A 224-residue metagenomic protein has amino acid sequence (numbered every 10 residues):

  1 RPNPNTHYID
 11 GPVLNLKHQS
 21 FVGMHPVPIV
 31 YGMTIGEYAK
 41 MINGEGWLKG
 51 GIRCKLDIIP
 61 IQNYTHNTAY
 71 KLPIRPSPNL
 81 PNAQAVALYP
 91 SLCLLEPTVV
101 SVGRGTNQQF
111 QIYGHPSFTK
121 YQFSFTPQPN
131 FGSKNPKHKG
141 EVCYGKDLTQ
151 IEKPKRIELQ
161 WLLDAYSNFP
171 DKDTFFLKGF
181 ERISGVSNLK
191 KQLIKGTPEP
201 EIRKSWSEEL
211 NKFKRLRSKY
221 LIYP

Functional and structural regions predicted by a protein language model:
P2-L16: Glycine-rich, charge-decorated loop segments at or immediately adjacent to ligand/cofactor-binding or catalytic sites
I9-V13, Y38, G103-Q108: Mature-region segments of soluble proteins
K17-P90: Conserved anion/nucleotide-ligand pocket segment
M41, E45-K49, F169, Q192 (+2 more regions): Change "in soluble alpha/beta enzymes" to "in soluble alpha/beta proteins
C54, Q62-K139: Glycine-rich, aromatic-lined ligand/substrate-binding cores of catalytic and carbohydrate-binding domains
Q108-S207: Conserved functional hotspot residues or short segments at active or partner-binding sites across diverse domains
T197-P224: C-terminal regions of mature proteins
